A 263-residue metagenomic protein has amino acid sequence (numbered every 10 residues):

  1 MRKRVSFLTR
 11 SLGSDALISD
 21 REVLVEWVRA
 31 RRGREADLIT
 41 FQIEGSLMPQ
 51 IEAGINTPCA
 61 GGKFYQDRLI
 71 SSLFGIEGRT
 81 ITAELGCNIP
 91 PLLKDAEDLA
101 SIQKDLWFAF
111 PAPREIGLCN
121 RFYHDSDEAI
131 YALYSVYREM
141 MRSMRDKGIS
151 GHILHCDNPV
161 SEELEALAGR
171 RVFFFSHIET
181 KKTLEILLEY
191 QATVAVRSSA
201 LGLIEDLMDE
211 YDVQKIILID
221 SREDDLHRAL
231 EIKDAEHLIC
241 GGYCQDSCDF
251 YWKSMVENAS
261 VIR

Functional and structural regions predicted by a protein language model:
M1-R263: Domain-level signal for soluble alpha/beta catalytic cores
